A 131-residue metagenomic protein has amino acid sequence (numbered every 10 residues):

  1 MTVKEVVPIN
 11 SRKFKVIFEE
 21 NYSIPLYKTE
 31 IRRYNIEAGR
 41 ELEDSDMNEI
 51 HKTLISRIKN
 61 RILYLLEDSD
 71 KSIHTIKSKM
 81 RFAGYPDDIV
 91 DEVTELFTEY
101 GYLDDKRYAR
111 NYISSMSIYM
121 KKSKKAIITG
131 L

Functional and structural regions predicted by a protein language model:
M1-G130: An alpha-helical, amphipathic repeat domain used for nucleic-acid recognition, typified by the mTERF helical solenoid
